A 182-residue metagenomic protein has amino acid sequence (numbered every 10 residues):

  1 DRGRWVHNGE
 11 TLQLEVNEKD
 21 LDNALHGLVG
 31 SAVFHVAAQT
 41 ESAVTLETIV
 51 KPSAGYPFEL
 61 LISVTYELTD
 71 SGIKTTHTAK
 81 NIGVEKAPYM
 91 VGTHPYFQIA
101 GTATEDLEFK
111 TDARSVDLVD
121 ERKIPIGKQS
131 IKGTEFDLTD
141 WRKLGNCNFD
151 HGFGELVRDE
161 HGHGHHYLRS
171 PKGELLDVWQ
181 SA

Functional and structural regions predicted by a protein language model:
D1-T11, V16-E18: Acidic-aromatic substrate-binding/catalytic surfaces of carbohydrate-active enzymes
V6, A37-A38, E67, K80 (+2 more regions): Well-ordered beta-strand positions
V16-D70: Extended, loop-rich substrate-binding clefts of extracytoplasmic carbohydrate-active enzymes
L28-S31, F58-L60, V91, A103 (+2 more regions): Residues that act as N-cap/strand-start positions at coil-to-secondary-structure junctions
V44, I73-T75, G164-H166: Hydrophobic residues embedded in beta-strands of well-ordered beta-sheets
T48-A100: Acidic, contiguous internal or C-terminal segments within carbohydrate-active enzymes that form a structured patch used
Y96-S181: Active-site/ligand-binding surface loops and adjacent short beta/alpha elements that line catalytic pockets across
